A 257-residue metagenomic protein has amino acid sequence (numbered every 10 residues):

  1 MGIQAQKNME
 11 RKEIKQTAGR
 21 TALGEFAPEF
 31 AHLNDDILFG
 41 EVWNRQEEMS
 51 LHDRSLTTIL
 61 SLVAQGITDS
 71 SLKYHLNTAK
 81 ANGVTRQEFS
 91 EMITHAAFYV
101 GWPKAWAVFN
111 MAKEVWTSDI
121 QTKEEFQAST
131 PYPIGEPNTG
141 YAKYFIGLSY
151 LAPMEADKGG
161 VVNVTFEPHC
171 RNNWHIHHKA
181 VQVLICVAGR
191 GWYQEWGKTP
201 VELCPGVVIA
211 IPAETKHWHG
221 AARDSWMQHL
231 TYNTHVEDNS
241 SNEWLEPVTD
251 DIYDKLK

Functional and structural regions predicted by a protein language model:
M1-D53, A81, A105-S129: Acidic, glycine/proline-rich low-complexity segments that act as flexible tails and inter-domain linkers
M9, L23, Q121-G160, S241-K257: A short, N-terminal "cap"/entry segment at the start of jelly-roll beta-barrel domains of the cupin/DSBH fold
E29-D35, E136-W174, A180: A short glycine-rich, His/Asp/Glu-containing loop-to-beta-strand
Q46-E48, P153, N163-V164, N173-H178 (+3 more regions): Short histidine-centered beta-strand/loop micro-motifs that create catalytic or ligand/metal-coordination sites
D53-L62, L72, M92-I93: Short, structured motif recognition centered on aromatic/hydrophobic residues
T68-S90, K104-W116: Extended intrinsically disordered, low-complexity coil regions enriched in Ser, Thr, Gly, Ala and often Pro
R171, H178-P205, T215: A short beta-strand-loop-beta hairpin characteristic of the jelly-roll/cupin
W192, P205, A213-S240: Ligand-binding loop in jelly-roll beta-barrel domains
